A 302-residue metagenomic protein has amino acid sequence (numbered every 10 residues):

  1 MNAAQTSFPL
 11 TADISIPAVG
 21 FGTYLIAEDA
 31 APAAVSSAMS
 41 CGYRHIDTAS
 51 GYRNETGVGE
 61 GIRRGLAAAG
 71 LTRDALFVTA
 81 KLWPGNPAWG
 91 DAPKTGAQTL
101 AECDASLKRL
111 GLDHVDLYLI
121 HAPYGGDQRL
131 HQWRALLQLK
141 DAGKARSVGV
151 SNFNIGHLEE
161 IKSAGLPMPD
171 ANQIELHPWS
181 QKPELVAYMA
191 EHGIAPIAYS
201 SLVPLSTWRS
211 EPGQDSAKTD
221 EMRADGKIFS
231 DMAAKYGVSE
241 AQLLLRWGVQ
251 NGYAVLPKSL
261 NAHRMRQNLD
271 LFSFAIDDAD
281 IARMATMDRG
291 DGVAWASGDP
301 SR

Functional and structural regions predicted by a protein language model:
M1-L76, L202-L205, P300-S301: N-terminal binding-site loop/beta-alpha segment at the start of enzyme catalytic domains that lines or forms
A12, T95-L119, Q138-A142: CE4/NodB-like, metal-dependent polysaccharide N-deacetylase domain that modifies extracellular/periplasmic N-acetylated
P17-D29, L82-A97: Active-site mouth loops of central-metabolism enzymes
I26-M39, A92-L110, G156-E159: Short, acidic/polar
R44, D113-D116, R146, D170: Short acidic/polar active-site loop segments enriched in Thr and Asp
T56-A67, C103-L107, L136, L158: Short, well-ordered amphipathic alpha-helices
T72-P87, Y118, P123, N152 (+1 more regions): A short, structured active-site edge motif that brings together acidic residues
P123-R302: Beta/alpha (TIM)-barrel catalytic core signal, keyed to glycine-rich beta->alpha loops juxtaposed to Asp/Glu that bind
